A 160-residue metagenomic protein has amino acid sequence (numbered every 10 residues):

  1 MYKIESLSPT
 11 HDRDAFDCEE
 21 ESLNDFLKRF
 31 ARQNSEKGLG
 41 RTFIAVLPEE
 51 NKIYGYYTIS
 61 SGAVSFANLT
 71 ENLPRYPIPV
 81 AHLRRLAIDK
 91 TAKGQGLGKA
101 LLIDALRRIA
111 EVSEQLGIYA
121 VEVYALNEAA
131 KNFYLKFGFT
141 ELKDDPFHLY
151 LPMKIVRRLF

Functional and structural regions predicted by a protein language model:
M1-Q95, K99-F160: Non-catalytic substrate-recognition and accessory regions of acyl/acetyltransferase enzymes
